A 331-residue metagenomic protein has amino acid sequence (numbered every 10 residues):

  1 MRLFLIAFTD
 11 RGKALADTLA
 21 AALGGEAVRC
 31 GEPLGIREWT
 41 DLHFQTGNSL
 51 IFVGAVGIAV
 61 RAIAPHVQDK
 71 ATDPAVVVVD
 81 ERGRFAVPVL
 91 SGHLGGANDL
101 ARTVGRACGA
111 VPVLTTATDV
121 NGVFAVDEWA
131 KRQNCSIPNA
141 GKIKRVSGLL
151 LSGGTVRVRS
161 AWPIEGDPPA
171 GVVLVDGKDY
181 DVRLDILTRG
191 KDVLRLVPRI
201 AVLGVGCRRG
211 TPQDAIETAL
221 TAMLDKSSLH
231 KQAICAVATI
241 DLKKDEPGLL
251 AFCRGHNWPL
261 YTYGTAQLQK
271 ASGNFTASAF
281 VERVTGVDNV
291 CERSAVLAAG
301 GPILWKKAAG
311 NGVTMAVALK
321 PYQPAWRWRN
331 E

Functional and structural regions predicted by a protein language model:
M1-L5: Extreme N-terminal starter segment of soluble prokaryotic enzymes
F8: Glycine-rich Rossmann-fold phosphate-binding loop(s) that bind the pyrophosphate of adenine dinucleotide cofactors
G12-T18, L23, P33-N98, T103-G248 (+2 more regions): Conserved mixed alpha/beta catalytic, RNA-binding, or beta-rich assembly cores of soluble enzyme, regulatory
E26-R29, V172-L174, G301-L304: Short secondary-structure junctions
C30-E32, T115-A117, Y263-T265, K306: Conserved beta-strand termini and adjacent loop/short-helix elements that scaffold enzyme active sites in alpha/beta
A238-A295, A299-V313: C-terminal non-catalytic interaction/assembly regions of soluble proteins
